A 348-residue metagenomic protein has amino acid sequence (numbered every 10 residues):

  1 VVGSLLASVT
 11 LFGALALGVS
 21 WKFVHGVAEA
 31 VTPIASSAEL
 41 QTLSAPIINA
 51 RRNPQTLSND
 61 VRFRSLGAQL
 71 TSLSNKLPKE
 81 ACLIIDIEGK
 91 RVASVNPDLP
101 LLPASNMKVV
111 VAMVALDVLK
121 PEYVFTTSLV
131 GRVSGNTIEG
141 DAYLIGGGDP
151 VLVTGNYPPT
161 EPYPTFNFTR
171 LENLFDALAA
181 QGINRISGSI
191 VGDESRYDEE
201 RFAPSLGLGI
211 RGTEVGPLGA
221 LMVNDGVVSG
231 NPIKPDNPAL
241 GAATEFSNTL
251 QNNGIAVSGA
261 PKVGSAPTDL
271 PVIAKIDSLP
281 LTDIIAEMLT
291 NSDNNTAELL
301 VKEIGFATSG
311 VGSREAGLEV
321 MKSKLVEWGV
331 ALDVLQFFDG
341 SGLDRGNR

Functional and structural regions predicted by a protein language model:
G3-G18: Hydrophobic membrane-insertion alpha-helices, especially the h-region of bacterial N-terminal signal peptides
W21-L40: Ser/Thr/Pro/Gly-rich low-complexity linker/stalk segments immediately outside membranes or between
S36-P100, P121-E122, F168, L174-I183: Beta-lactamase-like hydrolase cores
P78-E80, N96-D98, A104-M107, E122-V124 (+6 more regions): Extracytoplasmic
P103-P121, I190, L221, E245-L250 (+1 more regions): Active-site SXXK
D117-R132, E139, G254, S258-V263: Short, well-structured active-site flanking segments
G147-L208, T213-V228: Polar, glycine-rich mid-to-C-terminal structural blocks that act as macromolecule-binding/assembly scaffolds
P217, V227-R348: A small/polar active-site loop signature that marks catalytic segments
